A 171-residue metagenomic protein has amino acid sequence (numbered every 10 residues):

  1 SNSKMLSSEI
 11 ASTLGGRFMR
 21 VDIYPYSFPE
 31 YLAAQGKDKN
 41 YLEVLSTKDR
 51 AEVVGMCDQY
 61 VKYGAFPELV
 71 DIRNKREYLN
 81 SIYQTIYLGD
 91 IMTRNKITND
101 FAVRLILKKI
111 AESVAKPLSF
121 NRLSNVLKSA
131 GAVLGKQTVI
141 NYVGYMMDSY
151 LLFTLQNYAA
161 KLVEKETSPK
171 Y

Functional and structural regions predicted by a protein language model:
S1-I10, M146: Sensor-1/coupling segment of RecA-like P-loop NTPase cores
S1-N2, K39, S46-K48, G131-A132 (+1 more regions): A short linear-motif detector with a strong N-terminal bias
S1-S3, G16, K165-Y171: Proteins with a high burden of low-complexity, intrinsically disordered sequence enriched in S/T/G/P/A and R, requiring
N2, S27, Y158: A generic "binding-loop/recognition-motif" signal
S7-P117: Interdomain motor-coupling "hinge/lid" segment immediately C-terminal to the ATP-binding subdomain of NTP-driven enzymes
D71-Y171: Accessory nucleic acid-recognition modules appended to NTPase machines
